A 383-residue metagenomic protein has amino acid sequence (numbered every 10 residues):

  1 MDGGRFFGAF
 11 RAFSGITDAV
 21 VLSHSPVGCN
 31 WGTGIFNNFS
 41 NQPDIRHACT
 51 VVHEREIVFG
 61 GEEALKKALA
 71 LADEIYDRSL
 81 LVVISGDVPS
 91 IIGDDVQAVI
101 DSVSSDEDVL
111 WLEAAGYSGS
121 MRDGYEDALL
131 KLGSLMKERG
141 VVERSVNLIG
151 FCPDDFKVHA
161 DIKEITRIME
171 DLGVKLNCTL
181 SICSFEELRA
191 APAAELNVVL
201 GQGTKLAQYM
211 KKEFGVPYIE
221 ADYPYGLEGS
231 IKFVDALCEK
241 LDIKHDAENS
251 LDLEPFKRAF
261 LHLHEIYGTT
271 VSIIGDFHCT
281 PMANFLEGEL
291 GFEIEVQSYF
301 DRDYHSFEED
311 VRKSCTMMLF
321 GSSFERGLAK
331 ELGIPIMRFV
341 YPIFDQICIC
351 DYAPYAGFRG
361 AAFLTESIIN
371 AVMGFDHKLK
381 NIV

Functional and structural regions predicted by a protein language model:
M1-V383: An N-terminal assembly and electron-transfer interface module characteristic of large anaerobic redox and radical
